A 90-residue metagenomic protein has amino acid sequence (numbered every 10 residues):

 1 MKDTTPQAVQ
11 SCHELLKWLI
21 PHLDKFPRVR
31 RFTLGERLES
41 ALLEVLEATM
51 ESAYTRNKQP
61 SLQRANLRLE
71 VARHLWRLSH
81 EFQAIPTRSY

Functional and structural regions predicted by a protein language model:
M1-Y90: Amphipathic alpha-helical assembly/interaction segments
